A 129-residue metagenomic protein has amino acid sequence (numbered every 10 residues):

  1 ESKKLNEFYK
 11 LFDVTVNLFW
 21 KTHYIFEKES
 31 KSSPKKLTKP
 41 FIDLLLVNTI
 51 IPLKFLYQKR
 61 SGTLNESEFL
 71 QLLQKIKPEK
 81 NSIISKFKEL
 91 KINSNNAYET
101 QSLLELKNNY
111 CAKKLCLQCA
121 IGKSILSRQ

Functional and structural regions predicted by a protein language model:
E1-Q101: Hydrophobic, aromatic-lined core segments that form the binding pocket/scaffold for planar heteroaromatic ligands
L90-Q129: Acidic, carboxylate-rich catalytic segments that either coordinate divalent cations
